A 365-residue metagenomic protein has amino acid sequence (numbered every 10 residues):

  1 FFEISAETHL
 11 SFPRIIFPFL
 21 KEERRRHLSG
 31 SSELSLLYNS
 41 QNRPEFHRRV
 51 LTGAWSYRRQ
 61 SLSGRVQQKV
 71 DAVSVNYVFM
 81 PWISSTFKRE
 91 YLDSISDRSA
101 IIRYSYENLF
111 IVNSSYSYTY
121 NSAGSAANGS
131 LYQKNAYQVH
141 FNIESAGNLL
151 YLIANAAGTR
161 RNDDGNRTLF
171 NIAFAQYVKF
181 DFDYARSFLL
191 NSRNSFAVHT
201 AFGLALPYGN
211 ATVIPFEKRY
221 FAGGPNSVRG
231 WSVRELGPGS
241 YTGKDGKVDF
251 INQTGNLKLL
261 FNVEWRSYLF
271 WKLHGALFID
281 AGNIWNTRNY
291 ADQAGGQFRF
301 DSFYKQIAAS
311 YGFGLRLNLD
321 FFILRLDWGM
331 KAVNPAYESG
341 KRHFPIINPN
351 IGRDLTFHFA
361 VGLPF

Functional and structural regions predicted by a protein language model:
F1, P13, A291-L319, F344-P345: Strand-loop-strand
F1, V66-S267, L277-F300: C-terminal outer-membrane beta-barrel translocator/porin domains of Gram-negative envelope proteins and their
F1-K134, Q138-H140, R229-G230, Y241 (+3 more regions): Gram-negative/organellar outer-membrane beta-barrel architecture
A6-F12, L36, G53-R59, S114-S122 (+8 more regions): Residues on the lipid-exposed face of transmembrane beta-strands in outer-membrane beta-barrel proteins
I16, S61-S63, G124, L190-N194 (+2 more regions): Short coil turns and loop connectors of transmembrane beta-barrels in diderm outer membranes and organellar homologs
N39-Q41, E144-A146, G329: Short strand-loop junctions, especially beta-strand C-caps/beta-turns that link beta-sheets to coils or alpha-helices
Y208, T287, L317-L319, N334: Basic, gly/Ser/Thr/Pro-rich low-complexity segments located predominantly at protein N termini
N256, W271-K272, Q306: Hydrophobic alpha-helical transmembrane segments and adjacent short intramembrane/lumenal linkers of inner/organellar
